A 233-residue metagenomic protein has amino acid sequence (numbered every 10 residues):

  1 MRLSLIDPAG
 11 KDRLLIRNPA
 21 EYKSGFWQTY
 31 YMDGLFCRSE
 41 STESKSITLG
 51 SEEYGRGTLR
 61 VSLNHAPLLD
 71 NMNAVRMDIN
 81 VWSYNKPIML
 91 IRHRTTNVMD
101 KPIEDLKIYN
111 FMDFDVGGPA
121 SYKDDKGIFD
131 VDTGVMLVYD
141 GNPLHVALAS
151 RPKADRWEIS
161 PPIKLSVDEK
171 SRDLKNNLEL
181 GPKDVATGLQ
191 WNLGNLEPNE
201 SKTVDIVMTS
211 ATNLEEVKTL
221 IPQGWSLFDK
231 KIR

Functional and structural regions predicted by a protein language model:
M1-K23, S46-E169, K202: Polysaccharide-binding surfaces and accessory modules of carbohydrate-active proteins
I16-F36: N-terminal targeting leaders for non-cytosolic proteins
D78-V81, N177-E179, W191-N195: Beta-strand-rich interaction surfaces with strong enrichment in secreted/lumenal proteins
K101, P198, L214-K218: Surface-exposed helix-capping loop/turn segments at secondary-structure junctions
D173-K183: Short, basic/aromatic beta-hairpin or loop at an interaction surface
A186-G188: Short, solvent-exposed, Trp/other aromatic-anchored flexible loops in extracytoplasmic proteins
G194-S210: Short Pro-Gly-centered flexible turn/kink motifs
T209-R233: Terminal connector regions
